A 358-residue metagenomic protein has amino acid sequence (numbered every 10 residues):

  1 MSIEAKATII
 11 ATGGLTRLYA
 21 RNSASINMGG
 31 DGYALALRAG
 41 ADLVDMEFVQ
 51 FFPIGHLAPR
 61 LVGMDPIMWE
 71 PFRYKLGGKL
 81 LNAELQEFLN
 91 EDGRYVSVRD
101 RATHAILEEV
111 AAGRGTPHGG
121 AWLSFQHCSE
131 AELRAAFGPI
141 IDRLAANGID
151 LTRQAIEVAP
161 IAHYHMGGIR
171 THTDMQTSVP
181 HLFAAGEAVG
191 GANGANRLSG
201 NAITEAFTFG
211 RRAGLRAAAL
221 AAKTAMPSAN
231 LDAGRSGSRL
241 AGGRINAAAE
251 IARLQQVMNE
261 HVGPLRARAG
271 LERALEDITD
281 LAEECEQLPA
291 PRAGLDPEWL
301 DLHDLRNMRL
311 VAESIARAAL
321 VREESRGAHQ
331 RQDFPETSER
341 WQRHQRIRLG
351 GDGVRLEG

Functional and structural regions predicted by a protein language model:
M1-A7, S178: Core beta-strand elements of the Rossmann-like FAD/NAD(P) dinucleotide-binding domain in flavoenzyme oxidoreductases
A7-R60, N201-R216: Glycine-rich loop(s) and the adjacent beta-strand/alpha-helix scaffold that form part
Y19-N27, M64-M68, A131, R197-T204 (+1 more regions): Alpha-helix capping and helix-loop boundary segments enriched in small/acidic/polar residues
L35, A41-D150, Q154, R216-A222 (+1 more regions): An anion/pyrophosphate-binding glycine-rich loop and adjacent beta-alpha core in soluble alpha-beta enzymes
M46-F51, I156-E157, P227-G234: Beta-strand segments within the central parallel beta-sheet cores of soluble alpha/beta enzyme folds
Y74, L81-D100, Y164, R170-A184 (+1 more regions): Glycine- and aromatic-enriched mobile tails/lids
I140-L182: FAD/FMN-dependent oxidoreductases across multiple families
